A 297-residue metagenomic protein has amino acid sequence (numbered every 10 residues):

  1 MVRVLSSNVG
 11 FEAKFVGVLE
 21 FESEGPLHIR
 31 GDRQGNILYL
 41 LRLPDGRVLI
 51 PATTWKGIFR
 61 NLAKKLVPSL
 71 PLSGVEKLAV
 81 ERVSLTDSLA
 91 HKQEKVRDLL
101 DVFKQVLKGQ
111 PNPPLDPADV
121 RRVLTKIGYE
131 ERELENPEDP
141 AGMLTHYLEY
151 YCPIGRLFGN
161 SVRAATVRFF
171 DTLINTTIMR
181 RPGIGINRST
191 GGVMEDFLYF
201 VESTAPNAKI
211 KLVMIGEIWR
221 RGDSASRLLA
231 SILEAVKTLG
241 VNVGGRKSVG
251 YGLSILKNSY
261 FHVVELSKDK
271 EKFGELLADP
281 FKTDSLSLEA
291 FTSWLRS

Functional and structural regions predicted by a protein language model:
M1-I184, V201-S297: RNA-binding basic/glycine-rich loop and surface signature characteristic of RAMP-family CRISPR effectors
G185-S189: Acidic/polar residues at beta-strand termini and the immediately following turn/coil
V193-V201: Long insertion/accessory domains within large nucleic-acid-processing enzymes
